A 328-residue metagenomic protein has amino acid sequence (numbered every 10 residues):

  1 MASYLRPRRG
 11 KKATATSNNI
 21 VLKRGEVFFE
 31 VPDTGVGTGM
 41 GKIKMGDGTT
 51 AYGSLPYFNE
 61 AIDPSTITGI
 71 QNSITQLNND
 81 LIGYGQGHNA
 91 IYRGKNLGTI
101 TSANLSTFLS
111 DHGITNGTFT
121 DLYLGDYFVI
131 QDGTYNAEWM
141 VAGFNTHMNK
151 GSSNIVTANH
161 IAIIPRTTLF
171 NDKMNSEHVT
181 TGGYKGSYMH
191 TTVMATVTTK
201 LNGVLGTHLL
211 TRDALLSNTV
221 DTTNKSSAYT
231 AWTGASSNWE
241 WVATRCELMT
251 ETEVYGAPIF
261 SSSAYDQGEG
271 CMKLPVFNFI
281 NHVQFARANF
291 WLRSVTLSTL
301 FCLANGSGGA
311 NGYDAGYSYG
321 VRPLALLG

Functional and structural regions predicted by a protein language model:
M1-V27, V31-G35, T49-A61: Extracellular/surface-exposed low-complexity repeats and stalk/linker segments enriched in Gly/Pro and small polar
P7-K12, N72, L77, D213 (+2 more regions): Positively charged, low-complexity intrinsically disordered regions
T14, I62-T66, I70-N72, P258-I259 (+1 more regions): Intrinsic disorder/low-complexity segments
S17, G25, G69, Q131-G133 (+1 more regions): Generic detector of ordered secondary-structure context
K23-V27, M40-G41, Y319-G320: Short, surface-exposed beta-edge/turn micro-motifs
D33, I43, D47-I82: A signal for long, low-complexity, Ser/Thr/Asn-enriched, surface-exposed stalk/shaft and domain-boundary segments
G35-I43, L300: Hydrophobic residues embedded in beta-strands of well-ordered beta-sheets
I82-G328: Collagenous Gly-X-Y triple-helix signature in extracellular proteins
